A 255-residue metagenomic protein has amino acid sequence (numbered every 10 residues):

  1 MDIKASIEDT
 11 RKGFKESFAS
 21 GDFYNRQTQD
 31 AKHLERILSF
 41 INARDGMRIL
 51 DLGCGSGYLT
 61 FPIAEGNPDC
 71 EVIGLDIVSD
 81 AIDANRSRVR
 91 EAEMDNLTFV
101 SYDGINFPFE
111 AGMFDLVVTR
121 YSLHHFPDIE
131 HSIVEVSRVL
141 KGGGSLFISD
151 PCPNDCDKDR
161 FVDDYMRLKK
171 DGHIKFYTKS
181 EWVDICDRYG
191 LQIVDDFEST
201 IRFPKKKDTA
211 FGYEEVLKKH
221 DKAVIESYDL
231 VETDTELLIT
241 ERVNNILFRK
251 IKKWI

Functional and structural regions predicted by a protein language model:
M1-A43, Y58-P62, K207-A210: Conserved class I S-adenosyl-L-methionine
L50, S56-N106: Class I SAM-dependent methyltransferase SAM/SAH-binding core
I105-L116: A short acidic, Gly/Pro-enriched loop at the edge of an enzyme's catalytic core that lines a small-molecule cofactor
L116-P127: A short SAM/SAH-binding and catalytic strip from SAM-dependent methyltransferases
E130-G142: A short glycine-rich, Lys/Arg-flanked "PGG" loop and its adjoining helix->strand segment in the class I
F147-K169: Conserved class I S-adenosyl-L-methionine
K175-G190: Short alpha-helix
V194-I255: Conserved Class I S-adenosyl-L-methionine
